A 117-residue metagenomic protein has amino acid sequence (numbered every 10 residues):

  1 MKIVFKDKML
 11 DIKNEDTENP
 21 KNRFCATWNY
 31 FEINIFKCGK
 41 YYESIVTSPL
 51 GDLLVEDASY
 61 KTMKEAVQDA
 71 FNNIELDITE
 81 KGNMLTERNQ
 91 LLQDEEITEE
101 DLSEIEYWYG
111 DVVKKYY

Functional and structural regions predicted by a protein language model:
M1-W28, M84-D94, L102-Y117: Negatively charged, low-complexity tracts enriched in Asp/Glu with abundant Ser/Thr
K6, K13, N34-F36, T47 (+1 more regions): A structural detector for beta-sheet-dominated domains
N29-L54: Short aromatic-glycine-(Arg/Gly/Cys) micro-motifs in beta-strand/loop hairpins
F31-I35, V67, F71-I74, I78: Extended low-polarity, hydrophobic cluster-rich segments
T47-D69: A short, exposed loop/beta-hairpin motif centered on an aromatic-Gly-Thr core
N72-L85, E95: Short arginine-rich
